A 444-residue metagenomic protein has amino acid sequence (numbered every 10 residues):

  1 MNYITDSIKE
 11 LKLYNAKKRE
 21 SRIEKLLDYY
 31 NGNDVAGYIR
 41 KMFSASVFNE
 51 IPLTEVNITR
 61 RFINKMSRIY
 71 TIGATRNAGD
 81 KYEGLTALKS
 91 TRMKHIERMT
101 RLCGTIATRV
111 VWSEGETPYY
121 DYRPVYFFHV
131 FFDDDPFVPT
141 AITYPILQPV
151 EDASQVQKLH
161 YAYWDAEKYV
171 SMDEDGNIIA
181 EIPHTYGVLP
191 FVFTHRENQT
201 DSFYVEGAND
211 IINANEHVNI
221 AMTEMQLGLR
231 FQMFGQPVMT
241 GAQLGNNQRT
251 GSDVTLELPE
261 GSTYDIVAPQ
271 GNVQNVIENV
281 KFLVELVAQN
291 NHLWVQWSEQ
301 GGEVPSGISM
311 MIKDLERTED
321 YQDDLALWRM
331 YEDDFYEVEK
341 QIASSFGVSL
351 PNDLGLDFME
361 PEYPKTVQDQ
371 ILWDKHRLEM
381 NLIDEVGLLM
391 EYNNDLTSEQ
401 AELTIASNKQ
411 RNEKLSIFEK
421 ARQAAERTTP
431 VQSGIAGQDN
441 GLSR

Functional and structural regions predicted by a protein language model:
M1-P118, I435-A436, N440-R444: Extended, helix-rich architectural segments
N2-K41, P149-D152, Y204-M225, N247-V273 (+3 more regions): Short, charge-rich amphipathic segments
N2-Y3, G251-Q270, Q274-A288, S309-R444: C-terminal anchoring/interaction modules
K18, N33, G73, K89-R92 (+9 more regions): Short secondary-structure junctions and interdomain/linker hinges
L26, M42, H160, Y169-S171 (+2 more regions): Polar/charged side chains located within well-ordered beta-strands of beta-rich proteins
Y30, M42, S46, I51 (+11 more regions): Generic structural signal for hydrophobic core residues of well-folded globular domains
R101, A107-T200: Extended, regular secondary-structure scaffolds
I178-I312, E316, S349, M359 (+1 more regions): Extended, charged amphipathic alpha-helical segments
